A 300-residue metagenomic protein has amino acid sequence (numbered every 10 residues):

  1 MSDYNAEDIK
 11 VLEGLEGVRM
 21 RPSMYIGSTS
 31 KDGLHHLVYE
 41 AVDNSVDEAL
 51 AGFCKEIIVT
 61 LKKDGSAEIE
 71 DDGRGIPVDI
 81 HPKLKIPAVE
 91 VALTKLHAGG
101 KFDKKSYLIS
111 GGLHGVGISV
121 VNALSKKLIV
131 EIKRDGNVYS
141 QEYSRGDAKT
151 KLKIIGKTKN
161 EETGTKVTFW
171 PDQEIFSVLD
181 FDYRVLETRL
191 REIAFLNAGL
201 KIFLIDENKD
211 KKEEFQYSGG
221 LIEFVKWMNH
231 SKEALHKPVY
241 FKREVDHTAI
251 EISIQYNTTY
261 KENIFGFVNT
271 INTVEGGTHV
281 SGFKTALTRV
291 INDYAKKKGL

Functional and structural regions predicted by a protein language model:
M1-E7, G65-P82, A88, G99-W227: GHKL-type ATPase core
M1-V42, D47, V91: Bergerat-fold GHKL ATPase/HATPase_c domain
V11-R19, K62-K63, E70, K157-T168 (+1 more regions): Flexible hinge/switch segments at interdomain interfaces of large molecular machines
M24-D32, P77-K83, F176, V274-E275: Flexible beta-alpha connector loops of hexameric P-loop NTPases
D32-I57, G117-L124: Conserved ATP-binding N-box helix of the HATPase_c
E56-D64: Short beta-strand/loop element within the Bergerat-fold HATPase_c
R184, R191-I193, G199, F203-L300: GHKL/Histidine-kinase-like ATPase module
